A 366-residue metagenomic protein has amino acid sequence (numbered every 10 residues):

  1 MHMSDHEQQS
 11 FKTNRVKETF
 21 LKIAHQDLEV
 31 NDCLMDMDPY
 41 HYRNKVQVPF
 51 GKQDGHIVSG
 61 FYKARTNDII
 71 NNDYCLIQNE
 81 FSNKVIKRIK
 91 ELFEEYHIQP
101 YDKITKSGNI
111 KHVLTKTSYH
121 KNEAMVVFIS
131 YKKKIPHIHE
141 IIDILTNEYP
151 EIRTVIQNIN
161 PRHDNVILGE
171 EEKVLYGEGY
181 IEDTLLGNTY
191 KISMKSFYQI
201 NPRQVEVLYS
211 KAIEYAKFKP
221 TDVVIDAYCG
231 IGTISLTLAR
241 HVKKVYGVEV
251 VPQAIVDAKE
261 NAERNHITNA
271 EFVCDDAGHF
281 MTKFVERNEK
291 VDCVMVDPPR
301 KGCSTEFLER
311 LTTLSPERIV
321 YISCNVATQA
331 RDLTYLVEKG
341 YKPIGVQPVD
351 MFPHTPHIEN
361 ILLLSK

Functional and structural regions predicted by a protein language model:
M1-P100, Y119-H120, I135: Extended interfacial segments that mediate partner engagement and assembly in macromolecular machines
N31-P39, K103-I104, I110-H112, K116 (+1 more regions): Short, solvent-exposed loop/turn elements at beta->coil junctions and helix N-caps that rim active or binding pockets
D38-Y40, F50-G51, I104-K106, T117-S118 (+3 more regions): Replace "in large, NTP-powered and nucleic-acid-processing enzymes" with "in large, NTP-powered factors and other
N44, N122-A124, T221-D222: Nucleotide donor/acceptor-binding cores
G51, T115, N122-Y131, T189-S193 (+1 more regions): Short, aliphatic-rich beta-strand segments
G60-K63, V127-I129, A258: Short, acidic/hydrophobic/Gly-rich beta-strand patch recurrent on exposed beta strands that often constitutes part
P100-S107, V224: Short helix/loop segment immediately N-terminal to the Walker
H137-K366: Rossmann-like S-adenosyl-L-methionine
